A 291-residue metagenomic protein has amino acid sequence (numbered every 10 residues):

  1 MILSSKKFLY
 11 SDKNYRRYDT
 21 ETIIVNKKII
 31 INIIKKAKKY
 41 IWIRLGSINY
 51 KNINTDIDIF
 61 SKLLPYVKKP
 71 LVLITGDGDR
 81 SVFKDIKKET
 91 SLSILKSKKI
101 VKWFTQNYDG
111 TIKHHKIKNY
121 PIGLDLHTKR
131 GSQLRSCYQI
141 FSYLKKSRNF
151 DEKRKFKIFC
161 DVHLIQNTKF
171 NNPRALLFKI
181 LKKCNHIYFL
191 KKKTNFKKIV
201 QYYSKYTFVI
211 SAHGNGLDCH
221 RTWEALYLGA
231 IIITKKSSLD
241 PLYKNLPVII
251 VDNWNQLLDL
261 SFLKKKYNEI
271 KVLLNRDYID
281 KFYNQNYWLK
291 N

Functional and structural regions predicted by a protein language model:
M1-W223, I231-I250, S261-K264, N268-N291: Nucleotide-sugar donor-binding catalytic core of glycosyltransferases
L226: Short alpha-helix at the nucleotide-sugar/activated-sugar donor binding site of glycosyltransferases and closely
W254: Short helix-start
L257: Short loop/turn elements that flank and shape the SAM/SAH-binding pocket of Class I
